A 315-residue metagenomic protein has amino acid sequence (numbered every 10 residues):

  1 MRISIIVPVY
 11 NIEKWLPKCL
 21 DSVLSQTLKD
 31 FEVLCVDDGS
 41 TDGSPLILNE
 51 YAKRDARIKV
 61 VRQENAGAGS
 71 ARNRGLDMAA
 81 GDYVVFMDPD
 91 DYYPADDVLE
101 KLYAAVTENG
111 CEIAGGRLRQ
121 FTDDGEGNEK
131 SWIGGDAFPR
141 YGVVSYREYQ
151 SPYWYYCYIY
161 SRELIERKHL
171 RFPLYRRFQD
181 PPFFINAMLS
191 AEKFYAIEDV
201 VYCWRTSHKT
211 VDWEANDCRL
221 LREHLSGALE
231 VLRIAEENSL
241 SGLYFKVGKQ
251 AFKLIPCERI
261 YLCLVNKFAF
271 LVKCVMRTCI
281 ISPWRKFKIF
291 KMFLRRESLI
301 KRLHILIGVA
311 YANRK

Functional and structural regions predicted by a protein language model:
M1-L229, E237, R296, A310 (+1 more regions): Nucleotide-sugar donor-binding/catalytic module of glycosyltransferases that assemble extracellular/cell-envelope
E129-K130, Y244, W284: Short, hydrophobic secondary-structure boundary micro-motifs
H224-R233, L271-V275: Amphipathic alpha-helices of TPR/Sel1-like and other helical repeat/solenoid scaffolds
E237-Y244: Flexible helix-coil transition and linker loops at the boundaries of alpha-helical arrays
K246-P256: Amphipathic alpha-helical repeat scaffolds of TPR domains
I260-K315: Membrane-interface aromatic/basic loop that binds lipid-linked glycans or pyrophosphate carriers, typified by
